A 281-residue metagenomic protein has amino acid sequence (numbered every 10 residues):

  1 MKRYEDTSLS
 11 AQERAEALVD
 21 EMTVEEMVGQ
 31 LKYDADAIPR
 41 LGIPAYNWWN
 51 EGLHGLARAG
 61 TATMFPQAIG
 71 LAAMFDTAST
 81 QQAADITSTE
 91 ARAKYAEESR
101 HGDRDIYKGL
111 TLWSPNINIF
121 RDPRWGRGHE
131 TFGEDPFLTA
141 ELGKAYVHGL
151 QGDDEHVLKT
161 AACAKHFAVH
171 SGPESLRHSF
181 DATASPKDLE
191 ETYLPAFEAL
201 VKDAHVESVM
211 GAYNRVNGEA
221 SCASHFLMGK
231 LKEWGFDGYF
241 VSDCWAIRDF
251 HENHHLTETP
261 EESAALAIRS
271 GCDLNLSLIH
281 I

Functional and structural regions predicted by a protein language model:
M1-I279: Glycoside hydrolase catalytic-domain context in secreted enzymes
